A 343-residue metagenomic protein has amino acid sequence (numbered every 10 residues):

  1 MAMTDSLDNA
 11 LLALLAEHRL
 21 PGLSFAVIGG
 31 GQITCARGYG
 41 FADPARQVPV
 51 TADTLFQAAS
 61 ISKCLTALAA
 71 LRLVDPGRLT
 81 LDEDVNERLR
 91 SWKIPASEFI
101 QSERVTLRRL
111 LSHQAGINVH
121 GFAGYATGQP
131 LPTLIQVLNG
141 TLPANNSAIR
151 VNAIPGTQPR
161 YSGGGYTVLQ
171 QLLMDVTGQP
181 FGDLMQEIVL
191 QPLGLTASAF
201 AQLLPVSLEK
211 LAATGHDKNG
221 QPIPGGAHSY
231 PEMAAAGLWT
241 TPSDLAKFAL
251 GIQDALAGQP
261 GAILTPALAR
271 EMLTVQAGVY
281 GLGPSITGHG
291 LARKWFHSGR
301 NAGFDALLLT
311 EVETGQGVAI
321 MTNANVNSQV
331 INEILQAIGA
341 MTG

Functional and structural regions predicted by a protein language model:
M1-G38, D53, F122, T127-L131 (+4 more regions): Catalytic loop of the DD-peptidase/beta-lactamase superfamily, centered on the K-T-G motif and neighboring
D8, Q57-I61, L73-A123, Q171 (+2 more regions): Active-site helix/loop module of the DD-peptidase/beta-lactamase fold, centered on the serine-lysine SxxK catalytic
N9, A13-A26, R46-R109, R150-G164 (+2 more regions): Short active-site loop at a secondary-structure junction that contains or immediately precedes the catalytic residue(s)
R37-R46, L138-N145, G215-I223: Acidic-glycine-rich active-site phosphate/pyrophosphate-binding loop
T66-A67, G165-Q170, A246-K247: Well-ordered alpha-helical segments within folded domains of soluble proteins
L110-L111, V137-L138, N146, M272: A generic structural signal for nonpolar/aromatic side chains embedded in well-ordered alpha-helices
I117, P159, G215-H216, T240: Fold-level recognition of mixed alpha/beta catalytic cores in primary-metabolism enzymes, strongest
T127-Q136, P143-A153, T157-Y161, V168-Q179 (+1 more regions): Recognition helices and adjacent regulatory flanks at domain boundaries
